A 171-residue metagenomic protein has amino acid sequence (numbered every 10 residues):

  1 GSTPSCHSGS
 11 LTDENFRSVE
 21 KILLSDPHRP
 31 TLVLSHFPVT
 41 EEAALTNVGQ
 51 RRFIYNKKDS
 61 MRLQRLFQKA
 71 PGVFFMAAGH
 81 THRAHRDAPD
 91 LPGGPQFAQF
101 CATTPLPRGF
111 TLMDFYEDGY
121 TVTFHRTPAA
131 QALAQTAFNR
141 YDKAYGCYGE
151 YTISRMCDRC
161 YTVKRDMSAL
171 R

Functional and structural regions predicted by a protein language model:
G1-T3: Formylglycine-dependent
S5-L91, Y148-R159, K164: His/acidic metal-ligating clusters that form di-metal
T46-V48, F110-D114, Q135-N139: Surface-exposed beta-strand edges and their flanking turn/coil or helix-capping segments
Q50, Q64, Q68, Q96-Q99 (+2 more regions): Residue-identity detector for glutamine
F74, G79-Q131: Active-site/pore-lining binding-face segments in mid-to-C-terminal subdomains
Y116-R171: A short C-terminal boundary segment appended to hydrolase-like catalytic domains
